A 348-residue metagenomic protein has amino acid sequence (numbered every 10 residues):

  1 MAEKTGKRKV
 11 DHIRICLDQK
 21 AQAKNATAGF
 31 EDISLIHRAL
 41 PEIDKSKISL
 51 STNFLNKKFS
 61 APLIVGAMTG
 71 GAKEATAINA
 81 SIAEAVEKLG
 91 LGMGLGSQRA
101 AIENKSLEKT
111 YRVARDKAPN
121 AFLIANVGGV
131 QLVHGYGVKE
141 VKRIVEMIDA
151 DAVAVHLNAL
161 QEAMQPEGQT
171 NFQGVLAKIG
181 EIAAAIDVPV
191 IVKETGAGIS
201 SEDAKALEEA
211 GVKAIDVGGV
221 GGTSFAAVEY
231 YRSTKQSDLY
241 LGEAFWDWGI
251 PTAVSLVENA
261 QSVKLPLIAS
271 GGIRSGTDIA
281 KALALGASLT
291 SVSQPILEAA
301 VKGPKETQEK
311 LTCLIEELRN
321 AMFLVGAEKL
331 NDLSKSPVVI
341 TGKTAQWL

Functional and structural regions predicted by a protein language model:
M1-F59, V339-Q346: An N-cap/entry alpha-helix motif that binds or orients negatively charged groups
A2-Q19, A284, I296-L348: C-terminal extensions of enzymes
S46, E74, I78, K105-S106 (+3 more regions): Short secondary-structure boundary/capping elements
S46-L55, N79-E84, L107-R115, E140-I144: Short, charged beta->alpha transition segments
F54-N104: Active-site cofactor/substrate anionic-group-binding motifs, chiefly glycine- and Lys/Arg-rich phosphate-binding loops
G71, G128, D149, G303-P304: Glycine-centered helix-coil hinge/cap
A83-E84, K88, K117-L123, G129-A269 (+1 more regions): Alpha/beta enzyme core
K88-G129: A gly/proline- and charged-residue-enriched helix-loop-helix capping module
